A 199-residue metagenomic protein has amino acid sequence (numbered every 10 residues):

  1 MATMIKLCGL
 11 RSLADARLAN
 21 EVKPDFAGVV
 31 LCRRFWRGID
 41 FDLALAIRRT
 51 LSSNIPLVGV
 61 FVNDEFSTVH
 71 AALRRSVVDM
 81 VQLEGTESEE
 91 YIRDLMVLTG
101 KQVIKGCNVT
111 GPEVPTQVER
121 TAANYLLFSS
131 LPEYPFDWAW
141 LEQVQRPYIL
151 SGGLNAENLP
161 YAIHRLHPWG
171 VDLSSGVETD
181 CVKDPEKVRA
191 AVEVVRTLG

Functional and structural regions predicted by a protein language model:
M1-G199: Conserved N-terminal beta1-alpha1 strand-loop-helix module at the mouth
